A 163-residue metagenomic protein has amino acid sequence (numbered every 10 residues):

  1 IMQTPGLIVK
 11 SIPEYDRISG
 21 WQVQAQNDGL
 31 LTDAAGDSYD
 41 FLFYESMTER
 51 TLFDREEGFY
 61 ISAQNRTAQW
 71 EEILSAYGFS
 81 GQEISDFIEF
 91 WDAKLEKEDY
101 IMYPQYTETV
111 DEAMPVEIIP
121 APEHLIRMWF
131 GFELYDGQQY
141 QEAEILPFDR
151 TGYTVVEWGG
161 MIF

Functional and structural regions predicted by a protein language model:
I1-F163: Protease-labile, long low-complexity intrinsically disordered regions enriched in Pro/Ser/Thr
